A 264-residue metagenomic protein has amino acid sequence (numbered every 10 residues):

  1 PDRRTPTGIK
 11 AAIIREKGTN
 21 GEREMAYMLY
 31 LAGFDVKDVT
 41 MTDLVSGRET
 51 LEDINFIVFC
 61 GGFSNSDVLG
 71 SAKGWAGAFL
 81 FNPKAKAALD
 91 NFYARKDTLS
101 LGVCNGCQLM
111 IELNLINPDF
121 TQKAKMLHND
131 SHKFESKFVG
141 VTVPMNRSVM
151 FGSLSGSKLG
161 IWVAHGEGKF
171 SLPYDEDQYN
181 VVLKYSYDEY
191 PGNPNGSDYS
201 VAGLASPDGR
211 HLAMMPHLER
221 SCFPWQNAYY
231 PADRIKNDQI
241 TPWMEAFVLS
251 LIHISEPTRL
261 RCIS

Functional and structural regions predicted by a protein language model:
P1-V103, C107-F120, L127-E135, T142 (+4 more regions): N-terminal beta1-alpha1 cap of cysteine-dependent amidohydrolase-like domains
C107, H165-G168, L218-R220: Glycine-rich beta-alpha junction loops
L115-A202: Pocket-forming structural segment of enzyme catalytic cores
L204-D208: Active-site beta-strand termini and strand-to-loop segments that position acidic
M215: Glycine-rich phosphate-binding loops of nucleotide-dependent enzymes
